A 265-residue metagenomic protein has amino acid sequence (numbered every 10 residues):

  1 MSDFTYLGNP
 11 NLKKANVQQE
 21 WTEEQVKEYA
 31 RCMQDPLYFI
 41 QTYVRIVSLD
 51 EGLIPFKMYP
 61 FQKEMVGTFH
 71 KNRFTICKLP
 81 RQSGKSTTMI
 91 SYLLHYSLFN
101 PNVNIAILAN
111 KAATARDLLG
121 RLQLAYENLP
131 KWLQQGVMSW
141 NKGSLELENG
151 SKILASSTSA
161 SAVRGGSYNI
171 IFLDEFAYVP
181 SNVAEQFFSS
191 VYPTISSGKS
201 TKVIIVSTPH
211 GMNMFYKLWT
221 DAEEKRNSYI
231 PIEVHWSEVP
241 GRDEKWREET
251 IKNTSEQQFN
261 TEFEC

Functional and structural regions predicted by a protein language model:
S2-C265: Phosphate/NTP-binding elements of NTP-utilizing enzymes
